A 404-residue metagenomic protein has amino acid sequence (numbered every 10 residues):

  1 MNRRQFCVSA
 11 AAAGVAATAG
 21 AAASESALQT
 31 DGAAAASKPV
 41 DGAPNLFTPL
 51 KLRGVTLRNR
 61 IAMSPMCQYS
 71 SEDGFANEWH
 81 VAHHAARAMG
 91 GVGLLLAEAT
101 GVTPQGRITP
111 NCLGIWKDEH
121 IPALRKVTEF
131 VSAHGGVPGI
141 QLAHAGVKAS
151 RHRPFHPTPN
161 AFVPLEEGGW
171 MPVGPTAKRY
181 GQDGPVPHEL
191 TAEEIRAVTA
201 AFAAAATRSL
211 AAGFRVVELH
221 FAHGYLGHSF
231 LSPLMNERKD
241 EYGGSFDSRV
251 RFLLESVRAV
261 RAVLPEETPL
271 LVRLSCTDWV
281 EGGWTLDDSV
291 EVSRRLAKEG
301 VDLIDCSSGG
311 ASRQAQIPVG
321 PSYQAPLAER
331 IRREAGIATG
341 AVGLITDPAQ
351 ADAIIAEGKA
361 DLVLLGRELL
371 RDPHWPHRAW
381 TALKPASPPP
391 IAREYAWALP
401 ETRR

Functional and structural regions predicted by a protein language model:
M1-Q5: Twin-arginine (Tat) signal peptide motif
C7-V15, L28-R404: Flavin-dependent oxidoreductase catalytic cores
T18-E25: C-terminal segment of classical bacterial N-terminal signal peptides
